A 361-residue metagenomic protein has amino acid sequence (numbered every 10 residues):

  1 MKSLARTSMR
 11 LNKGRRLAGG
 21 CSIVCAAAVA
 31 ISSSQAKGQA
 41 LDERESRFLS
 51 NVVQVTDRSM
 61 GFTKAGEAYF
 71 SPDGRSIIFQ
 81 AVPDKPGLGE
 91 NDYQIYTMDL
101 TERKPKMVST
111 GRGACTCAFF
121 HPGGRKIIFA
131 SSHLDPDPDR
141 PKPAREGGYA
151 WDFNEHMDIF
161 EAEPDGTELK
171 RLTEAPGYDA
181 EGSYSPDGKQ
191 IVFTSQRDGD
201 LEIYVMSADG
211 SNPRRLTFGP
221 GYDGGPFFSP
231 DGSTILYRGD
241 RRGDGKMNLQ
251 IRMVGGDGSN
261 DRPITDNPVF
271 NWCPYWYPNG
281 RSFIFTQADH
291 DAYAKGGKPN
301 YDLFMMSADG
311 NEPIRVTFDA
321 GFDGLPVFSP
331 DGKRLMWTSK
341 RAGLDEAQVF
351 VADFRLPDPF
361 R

Functional and structural regions predicted by a protein language model:
L4, V24-A26, G147: N-terminal hydrophobic alpha-helix used for membrane targeting or insertion
L4-S22: Bacterial N-terminal signal peptides that target proteins for export
G20-A30: Bacterial N-terminal signal peptides
A36-R361: Sequence signature of WD/YWTD-type beta-propeller architectures
